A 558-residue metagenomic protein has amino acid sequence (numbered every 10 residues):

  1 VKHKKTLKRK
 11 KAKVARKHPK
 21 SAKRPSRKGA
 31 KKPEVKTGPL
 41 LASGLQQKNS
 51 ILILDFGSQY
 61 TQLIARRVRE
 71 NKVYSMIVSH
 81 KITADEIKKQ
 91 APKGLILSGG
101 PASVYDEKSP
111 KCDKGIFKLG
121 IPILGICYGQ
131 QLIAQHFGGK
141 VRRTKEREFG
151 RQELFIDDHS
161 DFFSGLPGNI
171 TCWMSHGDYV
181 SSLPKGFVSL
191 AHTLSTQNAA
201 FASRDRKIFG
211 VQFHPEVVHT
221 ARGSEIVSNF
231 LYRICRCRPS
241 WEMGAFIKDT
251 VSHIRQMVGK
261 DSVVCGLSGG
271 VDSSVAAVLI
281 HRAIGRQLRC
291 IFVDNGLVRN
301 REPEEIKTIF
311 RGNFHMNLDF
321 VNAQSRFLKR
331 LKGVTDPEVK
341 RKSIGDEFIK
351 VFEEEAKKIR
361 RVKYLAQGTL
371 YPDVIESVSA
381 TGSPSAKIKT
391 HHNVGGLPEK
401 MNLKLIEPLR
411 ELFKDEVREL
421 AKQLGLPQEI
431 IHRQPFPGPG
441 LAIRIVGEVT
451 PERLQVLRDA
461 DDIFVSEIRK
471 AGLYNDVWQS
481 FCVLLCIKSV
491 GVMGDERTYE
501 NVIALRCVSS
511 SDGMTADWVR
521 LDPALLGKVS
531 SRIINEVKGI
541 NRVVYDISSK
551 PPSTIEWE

Functional and structural regions predicted by a protein language model:
K2-K36, L40-G94, P101-L119, Q131 (+3 more regions): RNA-binding accessory domains that recognize and position tRNA/RNA substrates
I123-G129: Conserved helicase ATPase motor motifs in RecA-like P-loop NTPase domains
Q367-T369: Extended catalytic-interface subdomain
